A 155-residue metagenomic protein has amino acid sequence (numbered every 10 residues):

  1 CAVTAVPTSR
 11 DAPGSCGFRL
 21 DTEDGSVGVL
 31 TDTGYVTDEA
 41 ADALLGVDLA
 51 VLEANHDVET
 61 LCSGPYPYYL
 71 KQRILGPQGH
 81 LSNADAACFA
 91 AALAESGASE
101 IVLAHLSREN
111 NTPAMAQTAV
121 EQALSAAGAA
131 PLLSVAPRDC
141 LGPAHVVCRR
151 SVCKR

Functional and structural regions predicted by a protein language model:
C1-L49, D139-C140, A144-R155: Core dinuclear metal-dependent hydrolase active-site scaffold
D38-P137: Cap/insert and terminal regions of metallo-dependent hydrolase folds
